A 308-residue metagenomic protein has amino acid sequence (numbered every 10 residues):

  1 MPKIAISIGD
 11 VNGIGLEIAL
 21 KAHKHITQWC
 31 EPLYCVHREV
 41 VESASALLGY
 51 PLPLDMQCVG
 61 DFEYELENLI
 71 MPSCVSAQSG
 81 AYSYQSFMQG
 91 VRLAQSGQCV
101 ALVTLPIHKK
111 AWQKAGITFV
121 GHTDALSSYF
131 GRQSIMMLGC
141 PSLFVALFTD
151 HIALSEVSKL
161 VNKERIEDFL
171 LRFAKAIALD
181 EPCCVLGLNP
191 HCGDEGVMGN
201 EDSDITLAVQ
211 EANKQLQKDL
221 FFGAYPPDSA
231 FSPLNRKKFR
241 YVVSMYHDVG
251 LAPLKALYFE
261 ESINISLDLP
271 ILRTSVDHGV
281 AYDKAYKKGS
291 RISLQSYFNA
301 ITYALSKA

Functional and structural regions predicted by a protein language model:
P2-A308: Anion-binding alpha/beta catalytic cores of soluble intermediary-metabolism enzymes, centered on
